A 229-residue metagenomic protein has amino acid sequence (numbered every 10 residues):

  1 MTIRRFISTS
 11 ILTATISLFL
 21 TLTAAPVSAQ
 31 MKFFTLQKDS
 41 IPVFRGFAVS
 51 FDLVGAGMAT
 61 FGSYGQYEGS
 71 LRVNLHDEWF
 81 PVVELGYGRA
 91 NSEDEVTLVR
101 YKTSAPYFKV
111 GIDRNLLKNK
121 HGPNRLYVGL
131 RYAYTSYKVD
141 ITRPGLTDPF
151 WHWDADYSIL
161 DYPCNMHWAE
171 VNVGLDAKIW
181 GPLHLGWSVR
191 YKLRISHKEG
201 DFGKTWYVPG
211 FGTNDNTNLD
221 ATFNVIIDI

Functional and structural regions predicted by a protein language model:
M1-I41: Cleavable N-terminal export/targeting peptides
P26-N74, E84, N224-I229: Short glycine/proline- and aromatic-enriched beta-strand/turn motifs that initiate or cap beta-hairpins
F33-R45, E78, L117-R125, I179-L185: Short loop/turn motifs that connect adjacent beta-strands in outer-membrane beta-barrel proteins
D39, G55-A59, L71, V96-R100 (+4 more regions): Outer-membrane beta-barrel proteins
R45, S63-Y67, K102-F108, N124 (+2 more regions): Residues that define the transmembrane beta-barrel architecture of outer-membrane proteins
W79, E84-H152, T222, I227: Gram-negative (and chloroplast) outer-membrane scaffold detector with strong preference for beta-barrel transmembrane
Y127, R131-I229: Outer-membrane beta-barrel transmembrane domain signature
